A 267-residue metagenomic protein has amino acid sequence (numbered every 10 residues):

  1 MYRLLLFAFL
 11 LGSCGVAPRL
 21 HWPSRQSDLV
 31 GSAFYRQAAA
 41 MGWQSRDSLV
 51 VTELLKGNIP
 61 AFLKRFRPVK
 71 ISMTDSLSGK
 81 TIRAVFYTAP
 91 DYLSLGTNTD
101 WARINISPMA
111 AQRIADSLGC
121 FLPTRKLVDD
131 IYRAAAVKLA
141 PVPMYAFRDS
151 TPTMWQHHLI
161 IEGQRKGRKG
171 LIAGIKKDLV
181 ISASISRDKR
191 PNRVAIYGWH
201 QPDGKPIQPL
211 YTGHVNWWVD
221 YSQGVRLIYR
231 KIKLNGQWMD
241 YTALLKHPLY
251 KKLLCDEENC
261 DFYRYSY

Functional and structural regions predicted by a protein language model:
Y2-G12: Sec-dependent N-terminal signal peptides
C14-V16: N-terminal Sec signal peptide cleavage junction
R19-R103, R193-Q201, V219-R230, T242-L245: Short acidic-hydrophobic catalytic motif
L93, V128-D130, I232-L234: Short, solvent-exposed loop/turn segments at secondary-structure junctions
D100-P108, F121, R125, N216-D220: Solvent-exposed, acidic/flexible segments
P108-G170, L227: Conserved hydrophobic ligand-interaction patch in extracellular adhesion modules
K169-I232, G236: Catalytic cores and adjacent binding grooves of peptidoglycan-active enzymes
W218-Y267: Low-complexity, Gly/Ser/Thr/Pro-rich intrinsically disordered linker/tail segments
